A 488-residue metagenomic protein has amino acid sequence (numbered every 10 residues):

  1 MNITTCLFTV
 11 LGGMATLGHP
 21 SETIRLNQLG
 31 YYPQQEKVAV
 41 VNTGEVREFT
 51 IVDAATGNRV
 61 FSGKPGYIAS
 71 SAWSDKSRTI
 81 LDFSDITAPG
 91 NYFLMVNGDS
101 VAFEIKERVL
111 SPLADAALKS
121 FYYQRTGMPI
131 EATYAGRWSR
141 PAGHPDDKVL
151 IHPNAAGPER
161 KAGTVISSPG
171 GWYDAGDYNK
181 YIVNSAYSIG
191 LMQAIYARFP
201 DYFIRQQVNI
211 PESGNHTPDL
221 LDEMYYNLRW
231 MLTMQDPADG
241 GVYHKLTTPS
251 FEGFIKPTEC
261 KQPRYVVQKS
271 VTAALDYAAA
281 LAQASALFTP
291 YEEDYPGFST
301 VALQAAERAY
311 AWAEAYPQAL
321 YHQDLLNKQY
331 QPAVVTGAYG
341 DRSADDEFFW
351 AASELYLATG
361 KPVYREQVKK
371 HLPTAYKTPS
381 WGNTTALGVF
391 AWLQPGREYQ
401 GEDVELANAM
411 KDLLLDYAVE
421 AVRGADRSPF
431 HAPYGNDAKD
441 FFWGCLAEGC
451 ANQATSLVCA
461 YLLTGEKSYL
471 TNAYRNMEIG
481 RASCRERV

Functional and structural regions predicted by a protein language model:
M1-V10: Sec-dependent signal peptide recognition, specifically the positively charged N-region followed immediately by
T9-G18: Hydrophobic h-region of N-terminal signal peptides that target proteins for export in Gram-negative bacteria
E22-T23, E48-K76, T87-N91, M95-A102 (+1 more regions): Glycan-recognition and catalytic cores of secretory/periplasmic carbohydrate-active enzymes
T23-G44: Contiguous beta-strand segments within globular domains
R78-S84: Exposed aromatic-hydrophobic patches
